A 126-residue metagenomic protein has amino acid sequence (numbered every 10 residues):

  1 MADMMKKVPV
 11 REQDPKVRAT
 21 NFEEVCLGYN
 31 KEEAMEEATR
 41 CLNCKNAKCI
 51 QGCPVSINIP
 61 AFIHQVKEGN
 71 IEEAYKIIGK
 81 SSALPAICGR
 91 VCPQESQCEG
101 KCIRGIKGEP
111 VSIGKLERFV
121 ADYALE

Functional and structural regions predicted by a protein language model:
M1-E126: Ferredoxin-type iron-sulfur electron-transfer modules and their immediate structural context
